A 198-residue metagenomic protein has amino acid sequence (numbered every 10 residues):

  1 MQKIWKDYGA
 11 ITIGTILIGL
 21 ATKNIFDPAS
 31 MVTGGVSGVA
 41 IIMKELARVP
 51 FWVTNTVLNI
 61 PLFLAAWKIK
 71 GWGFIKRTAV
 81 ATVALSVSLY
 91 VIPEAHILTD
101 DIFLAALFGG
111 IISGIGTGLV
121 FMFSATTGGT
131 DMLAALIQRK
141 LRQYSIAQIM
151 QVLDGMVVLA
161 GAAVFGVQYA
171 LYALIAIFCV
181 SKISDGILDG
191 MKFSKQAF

Functional and structural regions predicted by a protein language model:
M1-F198: Core subunits and conserved enzymes of cellular information-processing and envelope-translocation systems across
